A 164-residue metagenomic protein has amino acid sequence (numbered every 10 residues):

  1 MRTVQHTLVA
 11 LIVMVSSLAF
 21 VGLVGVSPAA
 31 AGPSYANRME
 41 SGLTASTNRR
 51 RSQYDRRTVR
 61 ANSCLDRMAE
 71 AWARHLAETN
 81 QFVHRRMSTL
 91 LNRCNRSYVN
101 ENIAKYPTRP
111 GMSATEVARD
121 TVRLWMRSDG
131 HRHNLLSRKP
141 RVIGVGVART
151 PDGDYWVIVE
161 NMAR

Functional and structural regions predicted by a protein language model:
M1-A31: Secretory targeting and sorting signals
T3, V9-A10, N62, D66 (+1 more regions): Generic alpha-helix initiation/capping and coil-helix boundary signal
T3-T7, S52, H133: Hydrophobic alpha-helical segments, especially transmembrane helices and their immediate juxtamembrane helical caps
V26, R50, R127: Single, functionally critical "micro-switch" positions that shape active/binding sites and transmembrane helices
A31, T47-Y54, S97-Y106: Acidic/histidine-rich, surface-exposed loop or edge segments in extracytoplasmic proteins
A31-S34, E116-V117: A short, structure-level motif marking secondary-structure boundaries and short turns
P33-L91, R138-G144: Short, well-ordered surface patches within globular domains
T89-A163: A well-ordered secondary-structure block
